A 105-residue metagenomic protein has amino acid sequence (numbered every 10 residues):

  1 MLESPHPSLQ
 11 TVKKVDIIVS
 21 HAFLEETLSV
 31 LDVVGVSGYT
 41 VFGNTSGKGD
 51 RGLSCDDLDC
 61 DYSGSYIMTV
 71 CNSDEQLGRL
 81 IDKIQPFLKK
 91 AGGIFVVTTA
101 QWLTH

Functional and structural regions predicted by a protein language model:
M1-H105: Positively charged, small/polar-rich N-terminal and surface patches that mediate targeting and assembly and bind
